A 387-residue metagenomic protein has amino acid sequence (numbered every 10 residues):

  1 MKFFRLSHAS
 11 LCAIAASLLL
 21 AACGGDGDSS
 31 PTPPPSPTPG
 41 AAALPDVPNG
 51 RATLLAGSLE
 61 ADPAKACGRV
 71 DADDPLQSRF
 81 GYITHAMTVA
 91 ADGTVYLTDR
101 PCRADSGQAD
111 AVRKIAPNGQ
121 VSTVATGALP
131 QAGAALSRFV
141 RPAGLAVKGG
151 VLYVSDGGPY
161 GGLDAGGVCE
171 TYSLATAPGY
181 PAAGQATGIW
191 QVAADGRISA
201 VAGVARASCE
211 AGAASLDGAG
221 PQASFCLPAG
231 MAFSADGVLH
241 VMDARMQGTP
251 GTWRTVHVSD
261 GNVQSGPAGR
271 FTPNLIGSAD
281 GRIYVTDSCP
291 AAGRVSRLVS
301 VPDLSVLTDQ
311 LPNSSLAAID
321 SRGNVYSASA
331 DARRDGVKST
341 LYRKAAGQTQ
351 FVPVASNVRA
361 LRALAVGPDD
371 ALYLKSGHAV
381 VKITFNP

Functional and structural regions predicted by a protein language model:
L19-A22: C-terminal motif of bacterial Sec signal peptides marking the signal peptidase cleavage site
L44-I83, P101, G119-R141, G158-P159 (+7 more regions): Gly/Pro-rich loop segments of beta-rich domains
H85-A86, G144, G230, P273-L275 (+2 more regions): Conserved beta-strand position repeated once per blade in WD40 beta-propeller domains
V89-D92, V147-G150, F233-D236, G277-D280 (+2 more regions): Residue-level detector of Asp-centered blade-edge/turn motifs that repeat once per structural unit in beta-propeller
Y96-T98, Y153-D156, H240-D243, Y284-T286 (+2 more regions): Residue position within the beta-strands of beta-propeller blades
R100-C102, G107, G157-P159, A244-M246 (+3 more regions): Short loop/turn segments immediately following the C-termini of beta-strands
A109-K114, A182-W190, G251-H257, R294-V299 (+2 more regions): A short loop-to-beta-strand structural motif that recurs across blades of beta-propeller domains
A360-P387: Blade-level signature of beta-propeller repeat domains, shared across WD40, Kelch, NHL, RCC1 and BNR/Asp-box propellers
